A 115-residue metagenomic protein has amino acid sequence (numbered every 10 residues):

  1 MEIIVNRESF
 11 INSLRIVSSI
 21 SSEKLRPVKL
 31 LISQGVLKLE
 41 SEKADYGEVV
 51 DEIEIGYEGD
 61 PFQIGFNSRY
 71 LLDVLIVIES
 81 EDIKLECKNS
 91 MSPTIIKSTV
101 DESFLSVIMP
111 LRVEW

Functional and structural regions predicted by a protein language model:
M1-W115: DNA polymerase processivity clamps
